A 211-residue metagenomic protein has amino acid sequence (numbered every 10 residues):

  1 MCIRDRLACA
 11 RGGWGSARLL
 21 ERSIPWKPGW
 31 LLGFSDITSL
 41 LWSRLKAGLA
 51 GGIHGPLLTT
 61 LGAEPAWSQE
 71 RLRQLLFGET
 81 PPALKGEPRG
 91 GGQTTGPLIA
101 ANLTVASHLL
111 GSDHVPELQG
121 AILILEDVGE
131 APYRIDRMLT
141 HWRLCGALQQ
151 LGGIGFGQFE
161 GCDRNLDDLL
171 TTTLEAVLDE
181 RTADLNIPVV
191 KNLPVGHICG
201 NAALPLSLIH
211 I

Functional and structural regions predicted by a protein language model:
M1-D5, I209-I211: Conserved small/polar residues in nucleotide/adenosyl-binding loops
R4-R18, S23: Active-site-proximal cofactor/substrate-binding loop regions of enzyme domains
R11-W14, E130, F159-E160, V195: Short glycine-rich anion-binding loops that position phosphate/pyrophosphate groups of nucleotides and phosphorylated
S23-S43, G51-L57: Short, acidic/small-residue loops that bind anionic groups at enzyme active sites
W26-W30, L49-A50, L151-G152, D184-I187: A short helix->loop->beta-strand "cap" motif at the edges of active sites that frequently abuts
A50-S107, G111: Conserved anion/nucleotide-ligand pocket segment
E117-L174: Internal helical hairpin/lid segments
Q158, C162-L208: ATP/nucleoside-binding phosphotransfer catalytic cores, i.e., glycine-rich phosphate-binding loops
